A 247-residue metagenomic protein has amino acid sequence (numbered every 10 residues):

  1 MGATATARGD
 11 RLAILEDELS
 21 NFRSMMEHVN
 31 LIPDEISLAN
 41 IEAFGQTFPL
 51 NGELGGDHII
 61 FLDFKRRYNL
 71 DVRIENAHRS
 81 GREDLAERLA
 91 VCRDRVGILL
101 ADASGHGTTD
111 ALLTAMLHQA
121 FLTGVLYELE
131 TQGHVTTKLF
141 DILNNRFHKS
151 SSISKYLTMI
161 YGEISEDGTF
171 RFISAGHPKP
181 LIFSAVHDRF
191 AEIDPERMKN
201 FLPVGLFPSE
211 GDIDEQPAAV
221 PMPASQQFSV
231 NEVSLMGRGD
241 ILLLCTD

Functional and structural regions predicted by a protein language model:
M1-A39, F48-L99, S104, H118-T246: Conserved subregion of the PPM/PP2C metallophosphatase catalytic domain
I41-A43: Conserved N-terminal strand/loop that marks the beginning of ABC ATPase nucleotide-binding domains
H106-H118: Conserved long alpha-helical elements within nucleotide-processing catalytic cores of c-di-GMP signaling and class III
